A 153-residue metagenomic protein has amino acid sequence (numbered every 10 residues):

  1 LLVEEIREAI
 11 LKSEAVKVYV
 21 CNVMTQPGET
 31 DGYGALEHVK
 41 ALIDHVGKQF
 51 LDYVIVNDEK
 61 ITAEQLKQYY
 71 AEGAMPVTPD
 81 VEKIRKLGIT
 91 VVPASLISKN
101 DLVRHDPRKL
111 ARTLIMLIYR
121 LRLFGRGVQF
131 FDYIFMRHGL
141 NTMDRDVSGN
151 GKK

Functional and structural regions predicted by a protein language model:
L1-R7, Y33-H38: Charged helix-capping and loop-helix junction motifs
L2-S13, V77: A short, gly/pro- and small-residue-rich
S13-V16, Q49-L51: Short coil/turn connectors at secondary-structure junctions
A15-G28: Short, flexible loop segments at boundaries between secondary-structure elements
G32-K153: C-terminal functional extensions of proteins
